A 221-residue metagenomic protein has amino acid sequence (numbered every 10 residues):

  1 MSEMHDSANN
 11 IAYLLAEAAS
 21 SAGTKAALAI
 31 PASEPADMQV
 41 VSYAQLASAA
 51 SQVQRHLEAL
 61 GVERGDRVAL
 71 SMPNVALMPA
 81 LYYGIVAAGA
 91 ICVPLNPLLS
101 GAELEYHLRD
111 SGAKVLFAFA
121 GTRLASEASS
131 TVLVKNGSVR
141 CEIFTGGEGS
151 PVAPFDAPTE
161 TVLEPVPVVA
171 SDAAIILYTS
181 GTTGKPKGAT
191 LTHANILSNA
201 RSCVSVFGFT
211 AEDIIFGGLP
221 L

Functional and structural regions predicted by a protein language model:
M4-A29, S48: A short N-terminal helical cap/helix-turn-helix that marks the beginning of AMP-binding/adenylate-forming
S7, A27-V75, P79-Y83, S100-E105 (+1 more regions): Conserved AMP-binding/adenylate-forming core of the ANL superfamily
A8, T24-A26, E160-Y178, K185 (+1 more regions): Conserved pre-ATP/AMP-binding loop-to-beta segment of ANL
A32-P35, Q39, R123-A170: ANL superfamily adenylate-forming
V40-A44, A174-R201: Conserved AMP-binding A3 loop
A47-Q52, A189-T210, G218: Conserved structural elements of the adenylate-forming
Y83-A88, R109-D110: Short hydrophobic alpha-helices that are characteristic scaffold elements of the AMP-binding
P97-S129, N199-F216: Conserved ATP-dependent adenylate/AMP-binding module captured primarily in the ANL superfamily
